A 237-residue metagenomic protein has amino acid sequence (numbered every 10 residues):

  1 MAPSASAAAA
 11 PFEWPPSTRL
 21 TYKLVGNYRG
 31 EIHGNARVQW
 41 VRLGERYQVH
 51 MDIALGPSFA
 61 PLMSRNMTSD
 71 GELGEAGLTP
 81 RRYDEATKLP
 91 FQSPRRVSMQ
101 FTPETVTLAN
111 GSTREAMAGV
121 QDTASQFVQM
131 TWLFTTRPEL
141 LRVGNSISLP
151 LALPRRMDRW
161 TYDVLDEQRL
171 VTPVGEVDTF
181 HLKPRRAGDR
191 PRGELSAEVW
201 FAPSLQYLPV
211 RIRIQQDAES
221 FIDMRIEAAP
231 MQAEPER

Functional and structural regions predicted by a protein language model:
M1-F101, E139-R237: Acidic, serine/threonine-rich low-complexity disordered tracts
P94-P138: Hydrophobic, well-structured mid-protein blocks that either form specific transmembrane helices
